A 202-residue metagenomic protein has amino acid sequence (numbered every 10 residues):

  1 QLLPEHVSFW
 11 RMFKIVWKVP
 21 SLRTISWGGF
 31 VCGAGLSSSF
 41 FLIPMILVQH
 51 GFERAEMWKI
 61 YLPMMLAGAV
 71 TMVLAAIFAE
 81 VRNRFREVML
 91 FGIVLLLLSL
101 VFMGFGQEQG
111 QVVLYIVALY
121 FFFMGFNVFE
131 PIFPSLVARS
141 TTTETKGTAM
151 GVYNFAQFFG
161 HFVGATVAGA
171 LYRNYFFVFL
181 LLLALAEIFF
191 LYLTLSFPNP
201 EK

Functional and structural regions predicted by a protein language model:
Q1-W27: Juxtamembrane intracellular "pre-TM" segments in multi-pass secondary transporters
K18-S38, Y120: Pair of pore-lining "gating" transmembrane helices in MFS-fold secondary transporters
F41-M57: Short amphipathic helix-loop junctions that connect adjacent transmembrane helices in Major Facilitator Superfamily/SLC
M45, P131-S140: Intracellular helix-loop hinge segments at the cytoplasmic ends of transmembrane helices in 12-TM rocker-switch-type
T71-R84, Y172: Helix-to-loop junctions at the C-terminal end of transmembrane segments in multipass secondary transporters
F85-F133: C-terminal transmembrane helical hairpin of 12-TM major facilitator-type secondary transporters
T143-R173: A late C-terminal transmembrane helix in Major Facilitator Superfamily
L181-K202: Multi-pass alpha-helical transporter architecture, strongest for 12-TM Major Facilitator/SLC carriers used
